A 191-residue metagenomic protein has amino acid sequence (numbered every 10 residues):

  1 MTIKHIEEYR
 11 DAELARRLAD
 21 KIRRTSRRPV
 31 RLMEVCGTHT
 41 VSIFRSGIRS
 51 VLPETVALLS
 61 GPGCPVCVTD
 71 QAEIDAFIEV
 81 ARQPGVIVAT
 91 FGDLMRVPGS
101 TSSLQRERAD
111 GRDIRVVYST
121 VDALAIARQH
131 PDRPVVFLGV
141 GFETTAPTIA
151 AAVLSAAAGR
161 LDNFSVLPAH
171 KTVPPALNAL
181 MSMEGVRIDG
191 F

Functional and structural regions predicted by a protein language model:
M1-D132, A146, A150, L154 (+4 more regions): Metallocofactor- and cofactor-centric catalytic cores in central/energy metabolism, strongly enriched
V136-L138: Internal active-site segments that recognize and position negatively charged phosphoryl groups and nucleotide moieties
N163: Glycine- and acidic-residue-rich phosphate-binding/metal-coordinating active-site segment common to enzymes that handle
K171: Short glycine/threonine-rich loop/turn motifs
R187-F191: A conserved active-site cap/scaffold subdomain adjacent to cofactor or substrate pockets
